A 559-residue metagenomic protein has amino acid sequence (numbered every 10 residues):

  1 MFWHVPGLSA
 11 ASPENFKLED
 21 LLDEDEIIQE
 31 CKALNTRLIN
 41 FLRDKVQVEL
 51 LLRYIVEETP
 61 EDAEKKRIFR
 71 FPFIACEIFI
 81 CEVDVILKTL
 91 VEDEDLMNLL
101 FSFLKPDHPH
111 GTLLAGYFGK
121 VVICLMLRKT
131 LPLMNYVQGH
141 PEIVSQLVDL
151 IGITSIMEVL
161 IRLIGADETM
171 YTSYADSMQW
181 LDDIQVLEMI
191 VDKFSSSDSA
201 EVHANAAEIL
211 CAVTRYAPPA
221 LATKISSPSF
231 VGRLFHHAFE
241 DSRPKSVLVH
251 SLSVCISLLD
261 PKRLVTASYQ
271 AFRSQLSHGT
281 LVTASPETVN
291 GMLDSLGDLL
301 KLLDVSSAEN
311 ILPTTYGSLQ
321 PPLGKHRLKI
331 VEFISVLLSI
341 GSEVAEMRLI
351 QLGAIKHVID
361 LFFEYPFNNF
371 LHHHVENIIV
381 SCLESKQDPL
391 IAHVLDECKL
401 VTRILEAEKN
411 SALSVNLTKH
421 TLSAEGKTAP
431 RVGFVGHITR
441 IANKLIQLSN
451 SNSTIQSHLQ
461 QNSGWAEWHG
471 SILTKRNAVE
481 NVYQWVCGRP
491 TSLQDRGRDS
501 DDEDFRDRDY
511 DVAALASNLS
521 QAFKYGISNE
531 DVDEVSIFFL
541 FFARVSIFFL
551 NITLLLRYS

Functional and structural regions predicted by a protein language model:
M1-G232, R243-V249, I256-R273, S285 (+8 more regions): Elongated alpha-helical scaffolds that mediate protein-protein interactions in large eukaryotic proteins, primarily
R53-R70, L299-P322, K409-P430: Acidic, Ser/Thr- and Gly/Pro-rich intrinsically disordered linkers and low-complexity segments that flank or connect
L104-K105, V358, I404-E408: Long, well-ordered core segments of solenoidal/helical folds
V122, C255, I334, F362 (+2 more regions): Amphipathic alpha-helical interface segments used for dimerization/assembly
S246-S253, L328-E332: P-loop NTPase catalytic cores that bind/hydrolyze ATP
L264-I340: Extended repeat-based solenoid scaffolds, especially LRR ectodomains and other repeat-derived architectures
L312-H374, K386: Long, repeat-rich segments with strong aromatic
N368-N450: Alpha-helical bundle/repeat cores within regulatory domains of eukaryotic proteins
